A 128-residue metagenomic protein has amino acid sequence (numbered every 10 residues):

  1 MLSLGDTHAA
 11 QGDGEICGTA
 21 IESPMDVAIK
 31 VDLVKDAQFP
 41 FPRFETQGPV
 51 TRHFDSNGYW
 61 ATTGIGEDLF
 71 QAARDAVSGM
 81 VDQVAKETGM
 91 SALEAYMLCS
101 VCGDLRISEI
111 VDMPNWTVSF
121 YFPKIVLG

Functional and structural regions predicted by a protein language model:
M1-F44, S78, E87, A92-L93 (+3 more regions): Glycine-rich anion/phosphate-binding loop at the beta-strand->alpha-helix junction
T46-L98: A hydrophobic, small-residue-rich beta->alpha segment in the mid-to-C-terminal subdomain of diverse proteins
